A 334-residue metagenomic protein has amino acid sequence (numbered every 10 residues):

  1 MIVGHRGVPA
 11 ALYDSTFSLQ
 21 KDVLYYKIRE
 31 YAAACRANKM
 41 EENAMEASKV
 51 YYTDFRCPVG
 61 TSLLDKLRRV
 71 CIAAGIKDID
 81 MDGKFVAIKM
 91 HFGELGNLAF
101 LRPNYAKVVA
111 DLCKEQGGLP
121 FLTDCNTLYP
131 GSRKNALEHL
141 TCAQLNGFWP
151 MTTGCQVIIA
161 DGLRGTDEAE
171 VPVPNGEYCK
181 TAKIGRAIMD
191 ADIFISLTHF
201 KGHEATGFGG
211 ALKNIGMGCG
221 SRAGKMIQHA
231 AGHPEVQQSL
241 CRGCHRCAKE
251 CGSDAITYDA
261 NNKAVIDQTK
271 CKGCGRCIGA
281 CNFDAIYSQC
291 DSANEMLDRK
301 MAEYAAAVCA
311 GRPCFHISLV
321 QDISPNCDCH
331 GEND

Functional and structural regions predicted by a protein language model:
V3-G7: Residue-identity detector for glycine
P9-L12, K27: Intrinsically disordered, low-complexity segments enriched in serine/threonine/proline/glycine and often basic
A11-D14, R36, A223-K225: Residue-level recognition of conserved structural "scaffold" positions that shape functional pockets and channels
D14-F17, A34, A47, H330: Intrinsically disordered, low-complexity segments enriched in Ser/Pro/Gly/Ala and basic residues
T16, Q20-E41: Short, positively charged and aromatic/hydrophobic N-terminal segments
E46-Y105, E115-D124, Y129-D334: Extended, low-polarity segments enriched in aliphatic/aromatic residues
